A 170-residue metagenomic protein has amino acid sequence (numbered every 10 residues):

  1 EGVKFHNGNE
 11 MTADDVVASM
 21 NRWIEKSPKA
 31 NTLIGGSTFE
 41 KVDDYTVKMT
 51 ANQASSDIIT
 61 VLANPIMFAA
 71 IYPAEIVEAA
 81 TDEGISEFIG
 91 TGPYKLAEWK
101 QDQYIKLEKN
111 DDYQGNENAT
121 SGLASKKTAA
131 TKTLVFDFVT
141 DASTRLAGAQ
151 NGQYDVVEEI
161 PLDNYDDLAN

Functional and structural regions predicted by a protein language model:
E1-S27, V42, K48, G148-Q150: Aromatic- and charge-enriched surface segment that lines or borders ligand/interaction sites
G2, V16, N21, D44-Y45 (+6 more regions): Solvent-exposed coil/turn segments that connect beta secondary-structure elements in extracytoplasmic/periplasmic
K4, N21-P28, A54, A63 (+4 more regions): Sec-exported extracytoplasmic/periplasmic mature domains
M11, D15-R22, I34, Q53 (+6 more regions): Extracytoplasmic/secreted proteins, especially bacterial periplasmic and envelope-associated proteins
V16-M20, V47-M49, G92-K95, I105-K106 (+2 more regions): Short, well-ordered beta-strand elements
N31-I76, D82, P93-K100: Surface-exposed binding/hinge segments that line and control ligand-binding clefts or catalytic entry sites
P65-T91, K95-L96, D112-T131, L168-N170: Short, solvent-exposed loop/beta-turn-alpha elements that line the ligand-binding surface or hinge of extracytoplasmic
G115-D167: Ligand-site clamp/hinge motif
